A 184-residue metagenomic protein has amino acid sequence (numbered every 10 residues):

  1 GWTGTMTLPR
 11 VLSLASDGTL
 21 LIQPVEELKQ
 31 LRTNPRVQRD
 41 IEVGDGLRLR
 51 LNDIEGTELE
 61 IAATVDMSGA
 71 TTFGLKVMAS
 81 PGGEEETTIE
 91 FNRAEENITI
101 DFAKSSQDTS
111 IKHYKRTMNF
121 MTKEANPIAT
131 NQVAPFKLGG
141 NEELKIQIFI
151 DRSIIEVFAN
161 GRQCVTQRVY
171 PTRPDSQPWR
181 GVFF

Functional and structural regions predicted by a protein language model:
G1-F184: Beta-rich accessory regions
